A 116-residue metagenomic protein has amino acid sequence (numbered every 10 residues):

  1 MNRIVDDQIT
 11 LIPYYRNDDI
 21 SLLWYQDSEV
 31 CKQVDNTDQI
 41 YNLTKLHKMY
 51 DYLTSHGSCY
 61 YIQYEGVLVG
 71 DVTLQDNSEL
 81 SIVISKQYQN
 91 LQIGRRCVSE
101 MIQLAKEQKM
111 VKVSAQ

Functional and structural regions predicted by a protein language model:
M1-D51: A short, well-structured alpha-helix characteristic of acyl/acetyltransferase catalytic modules
D6, N77-E79, M110-K112: Short, solvent-exposed beta-strand edge segments and adjacent coil->beta transition regions
D6, T54-S55, E107-Q108: Short, well-ordered coil/turn elements that cap or connect secondary structure elements
T10, E79-V83, S114-Q116: Short aromatic/hydrophobic contact patches that present stacked aromatics for nucleic-acid/ligand binding
S21-L22, L80, C97: Residue-level preference for hydrophobic side chains embedded in well-ordered alpha helices
N36-Q87: Acetyl-CoA-dependent GNAT
N90-A105: Conserved acetyl-CoA-binding loop-helix of GNAT-fold acetyltransferases
A105-Q116: Conserved GNAT acetyl-CoA-binding A-motif
